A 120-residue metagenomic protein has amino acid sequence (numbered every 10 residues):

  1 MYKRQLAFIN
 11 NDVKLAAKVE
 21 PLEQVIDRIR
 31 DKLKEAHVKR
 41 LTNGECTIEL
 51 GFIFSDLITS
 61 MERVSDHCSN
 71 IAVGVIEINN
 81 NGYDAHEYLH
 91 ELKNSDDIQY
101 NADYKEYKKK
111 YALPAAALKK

Functional and structural regions predicted by a protein language model:
M1-K120: Cytosolic, long alpha-helical scaffolding segments
